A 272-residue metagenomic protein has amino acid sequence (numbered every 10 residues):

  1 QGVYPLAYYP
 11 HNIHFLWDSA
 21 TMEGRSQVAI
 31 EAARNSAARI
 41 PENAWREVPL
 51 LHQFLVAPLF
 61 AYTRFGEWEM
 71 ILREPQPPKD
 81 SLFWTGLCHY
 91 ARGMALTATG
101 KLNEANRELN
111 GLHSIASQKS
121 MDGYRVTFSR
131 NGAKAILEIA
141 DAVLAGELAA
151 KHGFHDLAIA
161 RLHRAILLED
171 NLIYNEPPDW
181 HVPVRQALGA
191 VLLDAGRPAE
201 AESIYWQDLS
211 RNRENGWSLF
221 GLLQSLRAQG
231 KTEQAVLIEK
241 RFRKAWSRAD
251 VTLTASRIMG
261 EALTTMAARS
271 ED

Functional and structural regions predicted by a protein language model:
Q1-Y4, A37-R46, E74-F83, H113-Q118 (+4 more regions): Solenoid-like repeat scaffolds
V3-L6, P10, H52, W84-G86 (+4 more regions): Start-of-helix signal in alpha-solenoid helical-repeat scaffolds, especially tetratricopeptide repeats
Y9, F15-S19, P58, T85 (+4 more regions): Structural register within alpha-helical repeat arrays
H14, E47-P49, L87-A91, G123-R125 (+5 more regions): Alpha-solenoid helical repeat scaffolds
A20-A38, T97, L102, N106-S117 (+3 more regions): TPR/TPR-like (Sel1-like) alpha-helical repeat modules
E31, G66, R73, R107 (+3 more regions): Primarily a tetratricopeptide repeat
E200-D272: C-terminal non-catalytic interaction modules
